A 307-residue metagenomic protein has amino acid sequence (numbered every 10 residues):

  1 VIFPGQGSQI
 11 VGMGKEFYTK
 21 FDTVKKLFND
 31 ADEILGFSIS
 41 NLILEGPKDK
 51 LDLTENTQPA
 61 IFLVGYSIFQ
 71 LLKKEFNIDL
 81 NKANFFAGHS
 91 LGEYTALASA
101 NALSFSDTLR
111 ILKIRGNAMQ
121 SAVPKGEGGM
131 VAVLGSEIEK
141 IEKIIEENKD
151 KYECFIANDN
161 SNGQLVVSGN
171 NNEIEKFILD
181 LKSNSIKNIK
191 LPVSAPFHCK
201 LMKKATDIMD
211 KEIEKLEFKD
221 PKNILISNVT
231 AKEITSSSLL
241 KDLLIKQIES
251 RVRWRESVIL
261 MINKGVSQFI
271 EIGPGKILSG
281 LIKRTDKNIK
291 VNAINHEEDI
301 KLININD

Functional and structural regions predicted by a protein language model:
V1-I141, Q268-E298: FabD-like malonyl-/acyl-CoA
G7-S8, L35, A100-E249: Alpha/beta catalytic cores of group-transfer enzymes, especially the acyltransferase/condensing modules of polyketide
C199, I234, G273, L302-I303: Catalytic histidine-centered segment of alpha/beta-hydrolase-like enzymes
T230, K290-D307: Short, flexible loop segments at boundaries between secondary-structure elements
V252-L260: A short, well-structured juxtamembrane/interface segment
I262-G265: Non-catalytic positions within long, well-ordered alpha-helices that form the structural scaffold/packing of enzyme
